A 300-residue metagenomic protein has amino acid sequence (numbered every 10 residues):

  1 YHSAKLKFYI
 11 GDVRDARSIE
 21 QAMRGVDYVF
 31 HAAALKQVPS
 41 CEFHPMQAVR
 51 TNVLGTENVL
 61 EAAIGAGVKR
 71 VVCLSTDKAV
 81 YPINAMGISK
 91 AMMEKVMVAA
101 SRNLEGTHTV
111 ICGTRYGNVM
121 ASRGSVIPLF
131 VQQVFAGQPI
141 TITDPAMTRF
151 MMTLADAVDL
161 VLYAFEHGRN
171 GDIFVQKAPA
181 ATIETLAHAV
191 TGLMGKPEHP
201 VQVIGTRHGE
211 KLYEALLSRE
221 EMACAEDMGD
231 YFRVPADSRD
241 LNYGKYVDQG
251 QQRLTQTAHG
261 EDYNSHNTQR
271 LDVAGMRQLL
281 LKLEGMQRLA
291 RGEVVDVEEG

Functional and structural regions predicted by a protein language model:
H2-Y28: Conserved Rossmann-fold cofactor-binding substructure of NAD(P)-dependent oxidoreductases
F8, A48, I111-T114: Hydrophobic/aromatic anchor residues within beta-strands of the central parallel beta-sheet of Rossmann-like
Y9, A34, S75-T76, R115-Y116 (+1 more regions): A secondary-structure boundary/capping signal
R14, A79, V119-A121: Conserved sequence/active-site signature of Rossmann-fold short-chain dehydrogenase/reductase
S18, Y28, L54, S125 (+1 more regions): Residue-level recognition of oxygen-bearing side chains
M23, F43-M46, M86-S89, I127-L129 (+2 more regions): Short, glycine/charged-enriched secondary-structure capping and boundary segments
H31, L35-A91, K95, A99: Conserved Rossmann-fold NAD(P)-dependent oxidoreductase catalytic core, especially the SDR/UDP-sugar
V59, G65, K95, A99-G300: Strand-loop microenvironment adjacent to phosphate/nucleotide-handling motifs in alpha/beta enzyme folds
